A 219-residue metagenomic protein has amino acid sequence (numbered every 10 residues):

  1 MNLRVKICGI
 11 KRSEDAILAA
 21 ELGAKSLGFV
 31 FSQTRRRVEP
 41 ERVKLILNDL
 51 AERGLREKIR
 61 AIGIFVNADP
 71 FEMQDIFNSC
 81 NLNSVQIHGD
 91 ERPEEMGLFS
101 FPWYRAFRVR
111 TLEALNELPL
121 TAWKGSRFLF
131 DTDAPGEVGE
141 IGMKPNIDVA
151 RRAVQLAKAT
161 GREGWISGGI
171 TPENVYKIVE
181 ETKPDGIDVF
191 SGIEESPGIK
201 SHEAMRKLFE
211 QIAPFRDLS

Functional and structural regions predicted by a protein language model:
M1-S219: Conserved N-terminal beta1-alpha1 strand-loop-helix module at the mouth
